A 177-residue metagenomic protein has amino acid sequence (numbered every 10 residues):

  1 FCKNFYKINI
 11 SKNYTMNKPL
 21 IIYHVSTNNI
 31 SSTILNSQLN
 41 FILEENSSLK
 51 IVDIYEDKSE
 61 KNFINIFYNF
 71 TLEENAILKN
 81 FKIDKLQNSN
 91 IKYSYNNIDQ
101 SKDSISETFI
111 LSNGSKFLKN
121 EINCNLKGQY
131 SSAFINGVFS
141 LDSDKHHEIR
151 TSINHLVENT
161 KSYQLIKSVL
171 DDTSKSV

Functional and structural regions predicted by a protein language model:
F1-V177: Conserved beta-strand/loop scaffold segments within soluble protein domains that form the structured core and edges
